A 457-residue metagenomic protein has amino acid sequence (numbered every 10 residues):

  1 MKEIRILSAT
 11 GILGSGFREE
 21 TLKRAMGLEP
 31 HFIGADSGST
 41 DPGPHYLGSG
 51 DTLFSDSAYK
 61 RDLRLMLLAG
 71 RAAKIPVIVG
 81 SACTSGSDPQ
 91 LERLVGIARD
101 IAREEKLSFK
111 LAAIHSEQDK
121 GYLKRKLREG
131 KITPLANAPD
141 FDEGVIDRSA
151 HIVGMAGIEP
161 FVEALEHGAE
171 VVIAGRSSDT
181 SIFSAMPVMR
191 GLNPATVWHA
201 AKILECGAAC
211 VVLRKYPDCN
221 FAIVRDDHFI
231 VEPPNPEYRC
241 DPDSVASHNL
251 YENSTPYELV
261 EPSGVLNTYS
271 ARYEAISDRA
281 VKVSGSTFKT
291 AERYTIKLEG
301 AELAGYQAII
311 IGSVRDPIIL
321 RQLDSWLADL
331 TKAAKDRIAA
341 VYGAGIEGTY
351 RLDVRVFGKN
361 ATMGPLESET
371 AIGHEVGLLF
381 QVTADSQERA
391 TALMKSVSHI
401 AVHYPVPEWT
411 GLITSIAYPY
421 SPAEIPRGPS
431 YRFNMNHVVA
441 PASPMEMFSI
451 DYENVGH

Functional and structural regions predicted by a protein language model:
M1-A9, S15, G34, P76 (+2 more regions): Small-residue-enriched flexible segments
I12-G14, S39-D41, A82-E92, R176-I182 (+1 more regions): Gly/Ser/Thr-rich loops at beta-strand to alpha-helix junctions that form or flank small-molecule/cofactor-binding
F17-E20, P44-G48, P89-V95, G121-K131 (+7 more regions): Short acidic, glycine/serine/threonine-rich loops at helix termini
G27-H45, L68-A73: N-terminal glycine-rich anion-binding loops that anchor highly charged ligand groups
T52, I75-G86, V171-V172, G377-T383: Short glycine-rich or small-residue beta-strand-to-loop segments that form or flank ligand, phosphate, metal/Fe-S
S108-K126, F357-K359, A417-R427: Short, conserved secondary-structure transition motifs
D119-A174: An acidic, phosphate/nucleotide-engaging active-site surface
Y294-H457: C-terminal non-catalytic interaction/assembly regions of soluble proteins
